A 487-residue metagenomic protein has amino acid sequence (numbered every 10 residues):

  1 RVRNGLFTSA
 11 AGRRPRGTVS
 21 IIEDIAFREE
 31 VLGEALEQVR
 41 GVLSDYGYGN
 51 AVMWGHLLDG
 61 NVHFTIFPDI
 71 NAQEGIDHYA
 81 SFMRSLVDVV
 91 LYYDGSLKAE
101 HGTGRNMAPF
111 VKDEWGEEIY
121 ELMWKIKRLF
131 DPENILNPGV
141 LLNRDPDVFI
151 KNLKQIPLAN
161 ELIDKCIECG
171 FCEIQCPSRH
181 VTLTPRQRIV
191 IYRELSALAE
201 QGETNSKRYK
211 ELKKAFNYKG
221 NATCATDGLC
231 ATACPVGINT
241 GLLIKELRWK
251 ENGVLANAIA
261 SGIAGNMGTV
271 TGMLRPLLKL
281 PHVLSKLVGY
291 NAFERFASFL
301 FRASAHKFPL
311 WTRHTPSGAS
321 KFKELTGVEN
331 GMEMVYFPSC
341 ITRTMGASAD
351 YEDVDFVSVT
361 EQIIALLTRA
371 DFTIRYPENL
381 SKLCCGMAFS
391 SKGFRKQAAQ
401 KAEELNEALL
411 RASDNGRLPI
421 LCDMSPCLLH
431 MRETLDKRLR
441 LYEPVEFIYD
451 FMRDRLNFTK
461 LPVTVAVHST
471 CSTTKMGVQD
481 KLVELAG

Functional and structural regions predicted by a protein language model:
R1-L6, H63-H78, M107-I119, F149-K154 (+4 more regions): Short glycine/threonine-rich loop-to-helix capping motif typified by GTGT followed within a few residues by an Asp-Pro
R1-S81, V89, Y93-D94, G104: C-terminal substrate-recognition/cap domain of FAD-linked oxidoreductases
R1-V2, W54-T65, A99-V111, P138-N152 (+10 more regions): A glycine-rich phosphate-binding loop feature that marks nucleotide/adenosyl-phosphate handling sites
S9-A10, P109-L158: Activity-critical C-terminal alpha-helical subdomain
D77, E121, L142-I163, I174 (+4 more regions): Ferredoxin-type iron-sulfur electron-transfer modules in oxidoreductases and energy-metabolism complexes
L91-Y92, I156-F171, L212-D227, G331 (+3 more regions): Immediate flanking context of iron-sulfur cluster ligation sites
D131, G241-G487: Iron-sulfur cluster-binding electron-transfer modules in prokaryotic oxidoreductases
C166-C172, C176, C224-C230, C234 (+4 more regions): Short cysteine clusters
